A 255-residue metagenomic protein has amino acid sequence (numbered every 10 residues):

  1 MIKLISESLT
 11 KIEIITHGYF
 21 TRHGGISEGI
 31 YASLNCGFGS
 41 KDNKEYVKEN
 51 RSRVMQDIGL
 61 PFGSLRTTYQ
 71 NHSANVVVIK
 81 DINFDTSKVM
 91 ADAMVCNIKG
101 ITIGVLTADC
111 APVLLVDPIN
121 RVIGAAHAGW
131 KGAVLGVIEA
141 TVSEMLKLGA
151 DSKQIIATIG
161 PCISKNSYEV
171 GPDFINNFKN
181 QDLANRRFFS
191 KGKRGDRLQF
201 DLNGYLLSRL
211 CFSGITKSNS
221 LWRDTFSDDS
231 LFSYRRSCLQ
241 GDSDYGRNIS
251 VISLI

Functional and structural regions predicted by a protein language model:
M1-I255: Active-site microenvironment for binding and transforming phosphate-containing groups
